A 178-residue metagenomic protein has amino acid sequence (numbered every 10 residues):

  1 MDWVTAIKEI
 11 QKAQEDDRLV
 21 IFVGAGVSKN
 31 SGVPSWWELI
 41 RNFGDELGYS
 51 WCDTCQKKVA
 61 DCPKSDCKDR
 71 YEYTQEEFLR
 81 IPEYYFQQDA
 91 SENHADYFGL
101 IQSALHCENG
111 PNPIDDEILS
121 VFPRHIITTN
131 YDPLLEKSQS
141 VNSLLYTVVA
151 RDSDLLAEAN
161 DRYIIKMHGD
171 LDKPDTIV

Functional and structural regions predicted by a protein language model:
M1-V178: Conserved catalytic-core helix/loop/strand module for nucleotide-ribose chemistry
